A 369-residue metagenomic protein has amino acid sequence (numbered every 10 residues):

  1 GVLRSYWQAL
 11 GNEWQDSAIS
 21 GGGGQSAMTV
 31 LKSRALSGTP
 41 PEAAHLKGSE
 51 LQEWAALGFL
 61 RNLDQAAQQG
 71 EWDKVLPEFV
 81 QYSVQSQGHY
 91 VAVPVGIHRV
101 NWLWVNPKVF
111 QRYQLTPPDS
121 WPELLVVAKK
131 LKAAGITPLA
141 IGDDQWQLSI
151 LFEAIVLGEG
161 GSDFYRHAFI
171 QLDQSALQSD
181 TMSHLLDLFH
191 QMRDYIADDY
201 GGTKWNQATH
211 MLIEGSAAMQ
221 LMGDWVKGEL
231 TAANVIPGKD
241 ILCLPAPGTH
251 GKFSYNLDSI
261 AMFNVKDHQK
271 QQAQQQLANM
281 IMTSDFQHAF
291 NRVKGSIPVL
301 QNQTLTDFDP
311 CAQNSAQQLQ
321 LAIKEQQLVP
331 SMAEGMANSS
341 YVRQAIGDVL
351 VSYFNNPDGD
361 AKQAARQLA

Functional and structural regions predicted by a protein language model:
G1-F59, A66-W72, P117, Q269-Q272 (+3 more regions): Conserved N-terminal structural module of periplasmic/extracytoplasmic solute-binding proteins
A9, R112-Y113, D194, A232-I297: Extracytoplasmic/periplasmic substrate-recognition and gating elements
S33-R34, P40-E42, W72-K108, T137-P138 (+2 more regions): A structural signal for short loop-to-beta-strand junctions that line the ligand-binding cleft of periplasmic/secreted
G48-N101, L125, L151-E153, G238-L242: Hinge/lid segment of periplasmic solute-binding proteins
D64-Y82, D143, E159-H184, A232-V235 (+2 more regions): Short, solvent-exposed loop/beta-turn-alpha elements that line the ligand-binding surface or hinge of extracytoplasmic
Y90-V95, L125-Q174, A217: Extracytoplasmic/periplasmic solute-binding protein
A128-L131, I170-G201: Glycine-centered hinge/linker elements that transmit conformational signals in sensory and ligand-binding systems
I260, N302-Q303, A316-L368: C-terminal capping/gating helix-and-loop segments adjacent to ligand/active sites or protein-protein/ligand interfaces
